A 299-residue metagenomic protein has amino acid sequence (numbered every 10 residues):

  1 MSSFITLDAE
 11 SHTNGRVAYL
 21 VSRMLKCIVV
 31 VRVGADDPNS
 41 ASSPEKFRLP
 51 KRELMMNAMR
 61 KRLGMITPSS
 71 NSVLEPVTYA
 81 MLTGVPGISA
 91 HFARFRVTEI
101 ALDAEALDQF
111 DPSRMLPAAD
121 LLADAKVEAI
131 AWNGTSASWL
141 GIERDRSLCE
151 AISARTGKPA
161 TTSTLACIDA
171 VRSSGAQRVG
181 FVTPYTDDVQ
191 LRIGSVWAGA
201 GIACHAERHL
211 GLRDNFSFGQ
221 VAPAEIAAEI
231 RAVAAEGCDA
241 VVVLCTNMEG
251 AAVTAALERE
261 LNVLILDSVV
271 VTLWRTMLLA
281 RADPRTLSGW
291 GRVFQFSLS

Functional and structural regions predicted by a protein language model:
S2-S3, S11, R16, S22-R23 (+3 more regions): Low-acidity, Ser/Thr- and Arg-rich intrinsically disordered low-complexity segments
S42-M56: Short, Lys/Arg-enriched N-terminal segments with co-localized hydrophobic residues within the first ~10-30 amino acids
R52-P117, V182-A222: N-terminal glycine-rich anion-binding loop in soluble enzyme alpha/beta folds
G64, E128-N133, G180-V182, C238-C245: Periplasmic-binding protein-like
L122-P159: Glycine/small-residue-rich loop that forms an oxyanion/phosphate-binding "nest" at active or ligand-binding sites
L148, I152-R213, L298-S299: Conserved beta-alpha
A227-E260, T272-L273: Hydrophobic alpha-helical
D267-S299: C-terminal functional extensions of proteins
